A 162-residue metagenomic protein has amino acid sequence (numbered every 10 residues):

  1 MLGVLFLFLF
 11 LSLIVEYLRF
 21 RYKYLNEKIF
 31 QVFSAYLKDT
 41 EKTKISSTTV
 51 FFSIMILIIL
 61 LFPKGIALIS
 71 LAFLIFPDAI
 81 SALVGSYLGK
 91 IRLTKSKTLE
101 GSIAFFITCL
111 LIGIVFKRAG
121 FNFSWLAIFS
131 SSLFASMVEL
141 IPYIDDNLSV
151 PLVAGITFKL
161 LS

Functional and structural regions predicted by a protein language model:
M1-V4, I14-V115, W125-L161: Interhelical loop and helix-boundary elements at the membrane-water interface of polytopic inner-membrane proteins
N122: Short, charged, surface-exposed loops that flank catalytic or proteolytic processing sites
